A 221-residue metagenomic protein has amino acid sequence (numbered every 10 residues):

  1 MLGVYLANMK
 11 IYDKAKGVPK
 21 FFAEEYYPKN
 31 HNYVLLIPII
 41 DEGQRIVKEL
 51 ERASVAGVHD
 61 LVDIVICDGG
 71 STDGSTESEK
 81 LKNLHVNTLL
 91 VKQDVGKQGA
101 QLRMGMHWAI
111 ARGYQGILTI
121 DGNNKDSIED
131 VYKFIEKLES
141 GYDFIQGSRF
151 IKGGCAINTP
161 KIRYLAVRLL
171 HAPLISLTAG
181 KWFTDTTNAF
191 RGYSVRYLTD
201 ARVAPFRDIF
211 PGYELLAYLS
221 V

Functional and structural regions predicted by a protein language model:
M1-R52: N-proximal low-complexity "stem/linker" segments adjacent to membrane-targeting elements
N32-V34, D63, Y218: Cell-envelope/extracellular polymer assembly enzymes that use nucleotide-activated donors
I37, L61-S71, V91-Q93, I120: Short beta-strand/loop segment that forms part of the nucleotide-sugar
V62-V65, E77-R112: Conserved donor nucleotide-binding strand/loop of the catalytic core
D68-E77, N124: A conserved acidic beta->alpha catalytic loop
Q93-A111, I128-I209: Acceptor/aglycone-binding surface of glycosyltransferases and processive sugar-polymer synthases
Y114-K125: Short beta-strand-to-loop acidic/aromatic patch adjacent to the donor-nucleotide binding site
F210-L219: Acidic donor-binding loop at a coil-to-helix junction in glycosyltransferase catalytic cores that engages
